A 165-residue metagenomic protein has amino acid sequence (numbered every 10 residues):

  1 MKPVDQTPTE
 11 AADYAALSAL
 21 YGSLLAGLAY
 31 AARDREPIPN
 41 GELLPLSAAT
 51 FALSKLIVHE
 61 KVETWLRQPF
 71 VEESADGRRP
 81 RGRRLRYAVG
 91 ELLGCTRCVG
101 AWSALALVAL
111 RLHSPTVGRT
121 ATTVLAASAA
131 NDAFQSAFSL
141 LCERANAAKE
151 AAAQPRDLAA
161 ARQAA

Functional and structural regions predicted by a protein language model:
M1-A165: Short amphipathic, positively biased membrane-proximal segments that drive organelle/inner-membrane targeting
